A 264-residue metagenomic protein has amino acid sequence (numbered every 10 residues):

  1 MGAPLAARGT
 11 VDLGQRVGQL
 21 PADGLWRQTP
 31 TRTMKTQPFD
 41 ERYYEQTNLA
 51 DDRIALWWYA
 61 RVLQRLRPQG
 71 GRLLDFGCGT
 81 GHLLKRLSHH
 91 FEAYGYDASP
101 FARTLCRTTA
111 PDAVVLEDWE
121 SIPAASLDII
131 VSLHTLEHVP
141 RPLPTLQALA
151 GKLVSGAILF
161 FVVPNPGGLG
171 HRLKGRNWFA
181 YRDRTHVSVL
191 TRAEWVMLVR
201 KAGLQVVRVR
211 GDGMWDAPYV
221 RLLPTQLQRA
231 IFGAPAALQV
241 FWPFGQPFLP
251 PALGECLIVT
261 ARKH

Functional and structural regions predicted by a protein language model:
A6-G9, L13-G18, A22-A125, I129-L133 (+3 more regions): Conserved N-terminal segment of class I S-adenosyl-L-methionine
Y43-W57, H82, P140-L149, I158-R262: S-adenosyl-L-methionine-dependent methyltransferase catalytic module, highlighting the catalytic core
H90, P111-D112, G156, G203-V206: A generic structural signal for alpha->beta connector loops
H134-H138: Short catalytic micro-motifs in class I SAM-dependent methyltransferases
